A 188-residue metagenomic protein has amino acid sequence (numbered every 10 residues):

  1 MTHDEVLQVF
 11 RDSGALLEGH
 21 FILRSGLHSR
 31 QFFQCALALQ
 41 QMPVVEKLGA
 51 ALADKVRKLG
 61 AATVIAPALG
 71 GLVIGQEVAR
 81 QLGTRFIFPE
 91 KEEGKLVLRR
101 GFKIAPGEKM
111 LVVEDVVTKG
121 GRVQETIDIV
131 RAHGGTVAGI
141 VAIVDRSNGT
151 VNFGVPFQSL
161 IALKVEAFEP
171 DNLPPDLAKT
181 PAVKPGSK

Functional and structural regions predicted by a protein language model:
M1-K188: PRPP-associated nucleotide enzymes
